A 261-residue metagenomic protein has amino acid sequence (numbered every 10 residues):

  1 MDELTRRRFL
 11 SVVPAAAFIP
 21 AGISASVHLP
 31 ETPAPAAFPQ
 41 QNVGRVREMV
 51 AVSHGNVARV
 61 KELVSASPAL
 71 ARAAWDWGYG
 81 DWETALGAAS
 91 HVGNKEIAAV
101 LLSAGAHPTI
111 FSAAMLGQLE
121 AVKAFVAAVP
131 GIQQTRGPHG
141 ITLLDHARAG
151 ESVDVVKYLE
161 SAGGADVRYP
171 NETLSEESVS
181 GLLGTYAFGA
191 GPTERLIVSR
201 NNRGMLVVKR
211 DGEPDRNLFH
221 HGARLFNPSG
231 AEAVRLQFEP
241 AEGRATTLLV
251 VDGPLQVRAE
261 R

Functional and structural regions predicted by a protein language model:
M1-A17: N-terminal secretory signal peptides and thylakoid transit peptides that target proteins across membranes
I23-N56: C-terminal segment of N-terminal export signals and the immediately downstream linker at the start of the mature
P39-A51, R72-A88, H107-A114, T135-H146: Ankyrin-repeat boundary/"N-cap" motif
N56-V64, N94-L102, Q118-V126, S152-E160: Ankyrin repeat structural motif
P68-A69, G105-A106, P130-G131, G163-A165: Ankyrin-repeat C-terminal turn/loop position
L86-S90, L102, I141-D166: Leucine-rich solenoid repeat scaffolds
L102-S112, G164-E172: Short domain-boundary/entry signatures in modular proteins, especially in secreted/extracellular architectures
A165-R261: Peripheral terminal and inter-domain segments
